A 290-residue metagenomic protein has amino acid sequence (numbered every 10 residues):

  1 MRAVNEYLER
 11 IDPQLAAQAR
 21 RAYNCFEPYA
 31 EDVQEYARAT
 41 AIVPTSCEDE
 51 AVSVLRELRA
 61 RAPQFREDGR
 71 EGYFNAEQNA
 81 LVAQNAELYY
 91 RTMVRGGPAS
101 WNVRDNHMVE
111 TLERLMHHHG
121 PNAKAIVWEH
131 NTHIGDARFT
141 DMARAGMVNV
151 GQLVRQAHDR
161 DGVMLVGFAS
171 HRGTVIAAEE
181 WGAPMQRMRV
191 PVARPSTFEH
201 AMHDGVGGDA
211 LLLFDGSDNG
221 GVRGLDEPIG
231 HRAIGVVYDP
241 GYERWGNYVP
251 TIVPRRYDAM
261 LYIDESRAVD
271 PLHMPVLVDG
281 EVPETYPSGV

Functional and structural regions predicted by a protein language model:
M1-V290: Structured catalytic-domain cores with a bias toward divalent-metal coordination
